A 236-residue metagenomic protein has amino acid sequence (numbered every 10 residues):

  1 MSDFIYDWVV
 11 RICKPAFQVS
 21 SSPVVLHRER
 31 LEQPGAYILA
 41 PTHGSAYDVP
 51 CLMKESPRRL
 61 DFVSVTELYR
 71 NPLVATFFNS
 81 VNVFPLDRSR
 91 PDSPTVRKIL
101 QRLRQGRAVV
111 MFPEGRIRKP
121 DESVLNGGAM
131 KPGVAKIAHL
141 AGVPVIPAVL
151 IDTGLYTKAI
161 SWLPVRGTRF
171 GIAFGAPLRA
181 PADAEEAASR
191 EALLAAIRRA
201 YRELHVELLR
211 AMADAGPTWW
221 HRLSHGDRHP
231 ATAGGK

Functional and structural regions predicted by a protein language model:
F4, P94-K236: Non-catalytic C-terminal accessory region of glycerolipid acyltransferases and related lyso-lipid remodeling enzymes
Y6, R11-H43: Helix-to-loop junction immediately C-terminal to a conserved catalytic motif
I12-C13, S80-L86, R116-D121: Short, basic, glycine/proline-bearing loop/turn elements
A16, F77-F78, R102, A138: A generic structural signal for well-ordered alpha-helical segments
Q18, Q33-R90: Catalytic core of membrane glycerolipid acyltransferases/transacylases, capturing the structured, soluble-facing
V25, N71, S93-V96: Structural motif corresponding to alpha-helix initiation and N-cap regions
H27, S64-V65, N82, F112-E114 (+1 more regions): A secondary-structure boundary/capping signal
E29, H43-G44, S56, T66 (+4 more regions): Short, flexible active-site-adjacent loop segments at beta-strand->alpha-helix junctions, enriched in small/polar
